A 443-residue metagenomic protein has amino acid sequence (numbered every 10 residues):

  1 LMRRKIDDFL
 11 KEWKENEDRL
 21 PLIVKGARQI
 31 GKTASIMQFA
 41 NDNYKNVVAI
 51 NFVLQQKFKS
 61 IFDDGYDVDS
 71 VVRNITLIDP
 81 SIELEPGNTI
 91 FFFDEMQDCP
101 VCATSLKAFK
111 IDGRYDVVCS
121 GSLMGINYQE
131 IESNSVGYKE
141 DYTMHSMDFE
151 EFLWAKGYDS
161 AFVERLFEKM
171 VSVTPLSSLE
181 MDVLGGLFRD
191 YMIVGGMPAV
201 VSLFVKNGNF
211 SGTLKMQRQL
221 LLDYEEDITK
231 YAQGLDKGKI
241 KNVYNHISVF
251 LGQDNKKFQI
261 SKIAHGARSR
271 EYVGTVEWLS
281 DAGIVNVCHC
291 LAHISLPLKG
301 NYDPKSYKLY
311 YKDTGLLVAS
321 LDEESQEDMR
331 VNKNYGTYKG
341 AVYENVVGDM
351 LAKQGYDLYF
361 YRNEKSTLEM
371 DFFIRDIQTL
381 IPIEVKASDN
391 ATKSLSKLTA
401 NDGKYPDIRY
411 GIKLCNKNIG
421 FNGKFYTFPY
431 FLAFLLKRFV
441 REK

Functional and structural regions predicted by a protein language model:
L1-E15: N-terminal pre-Walker A segment at the start of P-loop NTPase domains
K32: Conserved lysine of the Walker
S35, F39: Hydrophobic positions on the alpha1 helix immediately C-terminal to the Walker A/P-loop
Q55-G87: Short glycine-rich substrate-engagement loop in P-loop NTPases that contacts/grips substrate
Y128-G252: Interdomain motor-coupling "hinge/lid" segment immediately C-terminal to the ATP-binding subdomain of NTP-driven enzymes
S202-E369, I374-R375: Accessory nucleic acid-recognition modules appended to NTPase machines
I374-P382: Active-site beta-strand-loop-beta-strand hairpin of nuclease catalytic cores that positions key catalytic residues
K417-K443: Domain-level recognition of nuclease-like catalytic cores that cleave nucleotide substrates
